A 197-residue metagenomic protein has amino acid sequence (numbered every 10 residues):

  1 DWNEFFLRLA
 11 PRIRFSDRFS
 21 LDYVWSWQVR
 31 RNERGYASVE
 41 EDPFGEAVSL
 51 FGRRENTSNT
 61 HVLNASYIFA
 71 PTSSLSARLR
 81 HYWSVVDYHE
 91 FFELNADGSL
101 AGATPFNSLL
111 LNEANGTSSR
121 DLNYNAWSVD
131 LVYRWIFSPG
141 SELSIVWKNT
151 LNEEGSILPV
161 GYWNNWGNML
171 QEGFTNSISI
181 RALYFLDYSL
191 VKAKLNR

Functional and structural regions predicted by a protein language model:
D1-R197: Exposed, low-structure sequence patches enriched in small/polar residues
